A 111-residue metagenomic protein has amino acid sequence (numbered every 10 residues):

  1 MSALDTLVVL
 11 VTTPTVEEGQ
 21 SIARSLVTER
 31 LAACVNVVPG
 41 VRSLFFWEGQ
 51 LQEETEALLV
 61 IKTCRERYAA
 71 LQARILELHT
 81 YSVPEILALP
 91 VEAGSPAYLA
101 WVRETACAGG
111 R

Functional and structural regions predicted by a protein language model:
M1-R111: Positively charged, small/polar-rich N-terminal and surface patches that mediate targeting and assembly and bind
